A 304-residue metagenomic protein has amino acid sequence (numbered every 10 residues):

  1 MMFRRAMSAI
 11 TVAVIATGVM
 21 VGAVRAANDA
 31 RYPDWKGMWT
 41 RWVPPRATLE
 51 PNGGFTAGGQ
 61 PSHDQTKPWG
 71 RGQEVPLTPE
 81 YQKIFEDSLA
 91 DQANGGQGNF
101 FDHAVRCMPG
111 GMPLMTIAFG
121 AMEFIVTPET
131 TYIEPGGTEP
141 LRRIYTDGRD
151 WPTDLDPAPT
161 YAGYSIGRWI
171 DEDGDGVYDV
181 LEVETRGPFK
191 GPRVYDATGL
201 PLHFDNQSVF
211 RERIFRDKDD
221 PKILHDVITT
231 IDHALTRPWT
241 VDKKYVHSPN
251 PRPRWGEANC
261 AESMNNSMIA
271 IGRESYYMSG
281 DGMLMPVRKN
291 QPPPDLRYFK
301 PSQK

Functional and structural regions predicted by a protein language model:
M1-A13: Bacterial N-terminal signal peptides that target proteins for export
F3, G22-K304: PEST-like low-complexity, intrinsically disordered acidic/proline/serine-rich tracts that flank trafficking/processing
